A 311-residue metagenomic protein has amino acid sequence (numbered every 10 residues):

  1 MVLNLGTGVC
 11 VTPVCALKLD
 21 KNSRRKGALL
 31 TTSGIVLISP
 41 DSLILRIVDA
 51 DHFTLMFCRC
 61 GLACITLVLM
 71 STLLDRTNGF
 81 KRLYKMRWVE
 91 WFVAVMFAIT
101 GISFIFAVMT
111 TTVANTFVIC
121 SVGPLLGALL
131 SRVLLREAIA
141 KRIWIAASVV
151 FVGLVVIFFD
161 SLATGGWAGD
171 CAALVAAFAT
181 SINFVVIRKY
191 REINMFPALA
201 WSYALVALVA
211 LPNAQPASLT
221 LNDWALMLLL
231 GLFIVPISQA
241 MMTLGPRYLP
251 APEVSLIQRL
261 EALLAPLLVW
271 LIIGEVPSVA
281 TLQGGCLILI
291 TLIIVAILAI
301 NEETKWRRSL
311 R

Functional and structural regions predicted by a protein language model:
V2-F57, G61, V95, S103 (+2 more regions): Glycine-/small-residue-enriched transmembrane alpha-helix faces in small-molecule transporters and effluxers
L3, L17-D20, C60, S71 (+2 more regions): C-terminal-most transmembrane helix of multi-pass membrane proteins
S23-G27, D49-F57, R82-R87, L154 (+3 more regions): Juxtamembrane helix-entry segments on the extracytoplasmic side of multipass membrane proteins
K26-G34, N78-F104, W167-A176, L211 (+3 more regions): Loop-to-transmembrane-helix transition segments
A50-I99, L126, A179-N183, A200-A214 (+2 more regions): Transmembrane alpha-helices of multi-pass small-molecule transport proteins
L67, S71, F97, I139-F159 (+4 more regions): Hydrophobic transmembrane alpha-helices of multi-pass small-molecule transport proteins
S71, F104-F106, G123-I145, I157 (+1 more regions): C-terminal transmembrane-helix exit sites in multi-pass transporters
T116-V122, I187-L205, V235-L271: Helix-helix packing/entry segments at the starts of transmembrane helices
